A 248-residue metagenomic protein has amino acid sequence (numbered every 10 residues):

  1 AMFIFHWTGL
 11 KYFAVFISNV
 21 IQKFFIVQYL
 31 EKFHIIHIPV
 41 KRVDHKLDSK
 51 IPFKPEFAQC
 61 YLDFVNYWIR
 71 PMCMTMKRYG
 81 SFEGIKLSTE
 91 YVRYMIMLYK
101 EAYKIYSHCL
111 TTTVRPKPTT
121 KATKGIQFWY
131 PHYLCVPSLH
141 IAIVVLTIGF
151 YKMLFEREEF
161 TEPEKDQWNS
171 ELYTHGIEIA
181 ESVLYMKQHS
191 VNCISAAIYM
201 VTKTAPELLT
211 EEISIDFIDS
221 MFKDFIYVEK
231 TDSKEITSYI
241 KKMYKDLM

Functional and structural regions predicted by a protein language model:
A1-L134, A142-E181: Hydrophobic alpha-helical bundle signature of multipass membrane enzymes
I96-K100, A180-K187, K223-E229: Short, mixed-charge aromatic SLiMs
I105-L110, L184-I198, S238-K242: Charged/polar, low-hydrophobicity segments characteristic of intrinsically disordered regions and flexible loops
I143-T147, Y185-E212: Alpha-helical transmembrane segments that form the membrane-embedded catalytic/substrate-binding core of multi-pass
G176, M200-M248: C-terminal membrane module of polytopic membrane proteins
